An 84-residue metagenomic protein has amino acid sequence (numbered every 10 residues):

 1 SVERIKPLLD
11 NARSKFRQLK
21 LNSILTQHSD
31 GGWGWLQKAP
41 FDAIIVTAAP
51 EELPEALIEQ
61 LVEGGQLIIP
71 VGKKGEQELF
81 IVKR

Functional and structural regions predicted by a protein language model:
S1-R84: Conserved nucleotide-cofactor-binding alpha/beta core module
